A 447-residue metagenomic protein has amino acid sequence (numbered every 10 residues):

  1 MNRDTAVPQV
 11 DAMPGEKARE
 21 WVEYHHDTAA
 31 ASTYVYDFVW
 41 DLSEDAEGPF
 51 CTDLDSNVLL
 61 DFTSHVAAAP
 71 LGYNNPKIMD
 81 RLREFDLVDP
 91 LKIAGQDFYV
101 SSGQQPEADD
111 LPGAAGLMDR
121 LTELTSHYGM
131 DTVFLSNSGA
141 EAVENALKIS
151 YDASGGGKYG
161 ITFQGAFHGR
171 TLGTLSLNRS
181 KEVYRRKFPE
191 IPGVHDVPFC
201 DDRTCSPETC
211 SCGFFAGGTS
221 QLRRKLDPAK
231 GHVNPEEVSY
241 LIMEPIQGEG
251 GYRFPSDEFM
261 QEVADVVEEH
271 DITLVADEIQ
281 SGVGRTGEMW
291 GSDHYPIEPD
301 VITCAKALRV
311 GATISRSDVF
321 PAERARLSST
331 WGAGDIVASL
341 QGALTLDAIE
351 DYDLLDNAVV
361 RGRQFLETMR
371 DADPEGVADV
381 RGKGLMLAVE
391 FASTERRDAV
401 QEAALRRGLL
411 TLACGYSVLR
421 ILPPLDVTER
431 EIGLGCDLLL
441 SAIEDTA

Functional and structural regions predicted by a protein language model:
M1-A447: Conserved N-terminal phosphate-binding loop of PLP-dependent enzymes in the Aspartate aminotransferase
